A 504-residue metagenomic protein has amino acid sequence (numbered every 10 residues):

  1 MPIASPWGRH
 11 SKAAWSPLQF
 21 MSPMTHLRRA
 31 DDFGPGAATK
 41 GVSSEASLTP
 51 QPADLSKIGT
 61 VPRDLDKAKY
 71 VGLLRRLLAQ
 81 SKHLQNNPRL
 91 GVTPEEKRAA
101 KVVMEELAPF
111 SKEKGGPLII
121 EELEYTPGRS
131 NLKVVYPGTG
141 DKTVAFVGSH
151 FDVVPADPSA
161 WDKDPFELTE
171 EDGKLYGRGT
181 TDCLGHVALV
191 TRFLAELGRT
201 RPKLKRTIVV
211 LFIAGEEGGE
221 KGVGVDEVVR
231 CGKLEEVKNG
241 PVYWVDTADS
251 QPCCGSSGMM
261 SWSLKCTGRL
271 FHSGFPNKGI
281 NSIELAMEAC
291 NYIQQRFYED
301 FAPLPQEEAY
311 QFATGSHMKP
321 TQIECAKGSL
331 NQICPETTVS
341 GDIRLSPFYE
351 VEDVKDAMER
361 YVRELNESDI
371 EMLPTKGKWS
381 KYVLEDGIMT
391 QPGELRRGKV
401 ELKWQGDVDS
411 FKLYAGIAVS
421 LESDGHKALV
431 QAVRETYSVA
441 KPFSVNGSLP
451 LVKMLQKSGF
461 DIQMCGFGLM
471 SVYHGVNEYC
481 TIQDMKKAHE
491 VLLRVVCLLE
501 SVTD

Functional and structural regions predicted by a protein language model:
P2-T25, A37, V42: N-terminal mitochondrial targeting presequence
H26, D32-G36, K40-Y176, R199-L204: Acidic/His- and Gly-rich active-site-bordering loop/insert found across diverse amide/peptide-bond hydrolases
G41-I58, D64-L65, R98, S250-C254 (+2 more regions): Metal-dependent amide/peptide-bond hydrolase catalytic core, centered on the "pita-bread" metallohydrolase fold
P88-E95, L211-E217, F443: Conserved short loop/turn motifs at secondary-structure junctions
G148-H150, F212-I213, Y243-D246, K265-T267 (+1 more regions): Short beta-strand segments
A156-E170, G255-K265, Q431: Acidic-glycine-rich active-site phosphate/pyrophosphate-binding loop
E171-D182, V439-P442, V476: Short pre-catalytic strand/loop immediately N-terminal to key active-site residues, enriched for Gly-Thr
L175, C183-S257, D504: Acidic/histidine-rich catalytic neighborhood of metal-dependent amide-processing enzymes
